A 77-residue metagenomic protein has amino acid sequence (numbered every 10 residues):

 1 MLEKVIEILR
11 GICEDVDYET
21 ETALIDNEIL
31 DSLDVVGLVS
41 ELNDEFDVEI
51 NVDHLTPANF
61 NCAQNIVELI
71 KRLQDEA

Functional and structural regions predicted by a protein language model:
M1-D17, L69-A77: Thiotemplate assembly-line natural product biosynthesis machinery
E21-D31, H54-C62: Glycine-rich loop motifs involved in handling phospho/adenylate chemistry
D34: Two-component histidine kinase catalytic core, primarily the HATPase_c
L38: Conserved N-box helix within the HATPase_c
V52-E76: C-terminal structural segments of small proteins and small subunits
